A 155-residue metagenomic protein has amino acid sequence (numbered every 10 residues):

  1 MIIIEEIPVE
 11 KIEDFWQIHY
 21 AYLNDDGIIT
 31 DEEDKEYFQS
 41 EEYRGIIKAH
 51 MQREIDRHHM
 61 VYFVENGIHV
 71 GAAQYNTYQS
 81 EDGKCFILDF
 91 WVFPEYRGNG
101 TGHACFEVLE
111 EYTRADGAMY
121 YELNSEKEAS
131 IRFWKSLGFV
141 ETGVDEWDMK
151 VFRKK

Functional and structural regions predicted by a protein language model:
I2-G83, L88, F93, V108 (+2 more regions): Acetyl-CoA-dependent GNAT
Q79, Y96, K127: Flexible, active-site-proximal loop/turn residues at the rims of small-molecule/cofactor binding pockets and catalytic
F86, G117-M119, G138: Short loop/turn motifs at secondary-structure junctions
V92, G98-E111, S136: Conserved acetyl-CoA-binding loop-helix of GNAT-fold acetyltransferases
H103, E126-D145, K150: Conserved active-site alpha-helix within GNAT-family acetyltransferase domains
T113-E126: Conserved GNAT acetyl-CoA-binding A-motif
V151-K155: Short beta-strand-to-coil "C-cap" segments at the C-terminal boundary of structured domains/repeats, marking
